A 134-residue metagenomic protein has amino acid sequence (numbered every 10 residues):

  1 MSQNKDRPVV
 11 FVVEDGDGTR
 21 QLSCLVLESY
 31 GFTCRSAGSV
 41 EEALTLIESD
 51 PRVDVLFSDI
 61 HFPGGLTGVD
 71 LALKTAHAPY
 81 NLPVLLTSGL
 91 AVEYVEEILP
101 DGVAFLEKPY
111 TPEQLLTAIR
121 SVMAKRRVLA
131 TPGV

Functional and structural regions predicted by a protein language model:
M1-F11, D17, C24, E41-E42 (+6 more regions): Non-catalytic signal-transmission and effector/linker regions of two-component phosphorelay proteins
Q21-S29: Charged docking surfaces used in two-component/phosphorelay signaling
C24, S36-V55, P63, V95: Acidic, metal-coordinating helix/loop segments flanking the phosphotransfer/catalytic sites of two-component signaling
S29-Y30, A78: Conserved dinucleotide-binding and phosphotransfer motif residues
L56, F105-L106: Two-component signal transduction core modules
D59-L73: Conserved phosphotransfer microenvironments
